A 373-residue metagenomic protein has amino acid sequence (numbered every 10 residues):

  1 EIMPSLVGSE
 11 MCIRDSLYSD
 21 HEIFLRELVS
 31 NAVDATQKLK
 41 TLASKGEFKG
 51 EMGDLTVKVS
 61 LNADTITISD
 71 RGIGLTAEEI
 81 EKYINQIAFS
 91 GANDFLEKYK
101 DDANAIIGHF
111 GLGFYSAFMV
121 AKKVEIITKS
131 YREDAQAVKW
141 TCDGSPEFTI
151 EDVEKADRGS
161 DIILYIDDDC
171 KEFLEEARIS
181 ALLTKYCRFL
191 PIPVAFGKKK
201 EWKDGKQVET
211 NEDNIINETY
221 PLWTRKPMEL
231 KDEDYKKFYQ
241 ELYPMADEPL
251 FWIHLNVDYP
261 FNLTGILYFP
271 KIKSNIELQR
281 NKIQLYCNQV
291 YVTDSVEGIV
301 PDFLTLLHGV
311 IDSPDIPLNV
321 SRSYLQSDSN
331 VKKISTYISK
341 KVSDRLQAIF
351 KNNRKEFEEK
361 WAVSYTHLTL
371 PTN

Functional and structural regions predicted by a protein language model:
E1-G8, H367-N373: Single conserved hydrophobic/aromatic residue that forms the stacking wall/gate of nucleotide- or nucleobase-binding
S5, S9-D168, E172-F173, A181 (+2 more regions): GHKL (Bergerat-fold) ATPase N-terminal catalytic module, capturing the glycine-rich phosphate-binding loop and acidic
F89-A92, I316, T369, N373: Generic structural signal for secondary-structure transition and capping sites
I106, V124-E147, D167-K171, A177-L368: GHKL/Bergerat-fold ATPase module in large chromosome/replication-associated machines
